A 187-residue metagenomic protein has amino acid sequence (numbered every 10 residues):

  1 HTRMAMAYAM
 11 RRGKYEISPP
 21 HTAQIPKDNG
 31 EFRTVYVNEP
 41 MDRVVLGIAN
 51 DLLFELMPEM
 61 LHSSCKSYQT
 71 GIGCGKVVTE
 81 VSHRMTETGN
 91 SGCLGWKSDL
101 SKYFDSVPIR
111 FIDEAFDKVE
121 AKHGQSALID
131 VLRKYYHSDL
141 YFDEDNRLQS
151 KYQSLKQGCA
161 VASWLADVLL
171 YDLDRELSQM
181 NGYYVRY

Functional and structural regions predicted by a protein language model:
H1-M4: Non-catalytic, polymerase-adjacent accessory regions of viral genome-replication enzymes
Y8-G30, I129-D145: Reverse-transcriptase-like RNA-dependent polymerase core
H21-T22, K66, Y187: Long, charged, glycine-rich C-terminal linkers/tails
T22-A23, T34-V37, V81-E87, M180-N181: Catalytic micro-motifs at enzyme active sites that drive phosphoryl/nucleotidyl and oxygen chemistry
P26-D28, P58-L61, L94, R147-Q149: Short acidic (Asp/Glu) and glycine-rich catalytic loops that position anionic groups and cofactors
E31-H62, K151-Q179: Conserved pre-motif C helix in the palm subdomain of viral-like polymerases
N50-P108: Active-site-proximal segment of RNA-dependent polymerases
R84-Y187: Conserved polymerase palm-domain catalytic core
